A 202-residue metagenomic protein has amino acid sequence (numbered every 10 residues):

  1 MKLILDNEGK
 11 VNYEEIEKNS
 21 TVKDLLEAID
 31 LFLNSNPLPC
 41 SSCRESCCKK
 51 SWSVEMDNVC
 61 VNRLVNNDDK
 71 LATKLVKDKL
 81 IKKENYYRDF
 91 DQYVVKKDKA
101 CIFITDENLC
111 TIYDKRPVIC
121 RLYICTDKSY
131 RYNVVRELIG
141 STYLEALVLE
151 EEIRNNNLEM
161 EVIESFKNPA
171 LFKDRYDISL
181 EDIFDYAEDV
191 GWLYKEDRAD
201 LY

Functional and structural regions predicted by a protein language model:
M1-Y202: Short loop/turn segments that flank or connect secondary-structure elements
